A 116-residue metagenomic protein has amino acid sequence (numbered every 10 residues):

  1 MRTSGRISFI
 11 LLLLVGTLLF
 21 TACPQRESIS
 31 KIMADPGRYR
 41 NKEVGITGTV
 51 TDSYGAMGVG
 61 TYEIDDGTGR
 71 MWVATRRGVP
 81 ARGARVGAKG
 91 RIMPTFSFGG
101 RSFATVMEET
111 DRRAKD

Functional and structural regions predicted by a protein language model:
M1-C23: Sec-dependent bacterial lipoprotein signal peptides
L18-D116: OB-fold and OB-like single-stranded nucleic-acid-recognition modules and their adjacent interaction interfaces
